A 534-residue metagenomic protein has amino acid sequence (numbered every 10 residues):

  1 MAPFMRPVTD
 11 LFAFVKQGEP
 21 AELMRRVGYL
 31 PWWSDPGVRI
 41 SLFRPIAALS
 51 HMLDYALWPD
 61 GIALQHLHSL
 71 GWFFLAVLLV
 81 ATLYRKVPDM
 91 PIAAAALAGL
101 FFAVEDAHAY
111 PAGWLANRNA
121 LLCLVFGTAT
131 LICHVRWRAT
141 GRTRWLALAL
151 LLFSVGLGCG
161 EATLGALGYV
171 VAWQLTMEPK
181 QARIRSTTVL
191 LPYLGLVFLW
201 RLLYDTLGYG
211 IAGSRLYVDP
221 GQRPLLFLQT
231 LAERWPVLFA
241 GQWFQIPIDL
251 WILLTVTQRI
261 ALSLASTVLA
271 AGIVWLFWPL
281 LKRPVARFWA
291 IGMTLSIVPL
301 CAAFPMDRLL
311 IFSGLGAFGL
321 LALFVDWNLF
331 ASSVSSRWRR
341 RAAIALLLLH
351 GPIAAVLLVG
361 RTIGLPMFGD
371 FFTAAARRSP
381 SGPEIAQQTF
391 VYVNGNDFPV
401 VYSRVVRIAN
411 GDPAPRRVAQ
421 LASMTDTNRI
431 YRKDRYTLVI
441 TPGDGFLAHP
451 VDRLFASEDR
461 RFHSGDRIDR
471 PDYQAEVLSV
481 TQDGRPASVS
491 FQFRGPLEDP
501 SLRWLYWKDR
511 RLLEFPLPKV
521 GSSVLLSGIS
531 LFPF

Functional and structural regions predicted by a protein language model:
M1-P399, R404-I408, Y473: Polytopic membrane enzymes that build or remodel cell-surface glycoconjugates and lipids
S335-R337, A376-F534: C-terminal luminal/periplasmic domains and tails of membrane-associated envelope-modifying transferases
